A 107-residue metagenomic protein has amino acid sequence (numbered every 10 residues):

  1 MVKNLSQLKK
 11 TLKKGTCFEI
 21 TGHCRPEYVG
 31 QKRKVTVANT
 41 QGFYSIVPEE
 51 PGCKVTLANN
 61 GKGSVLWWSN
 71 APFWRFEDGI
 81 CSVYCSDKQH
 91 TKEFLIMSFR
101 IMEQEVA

Functional and structural regions predicted by a protein language model:
M1-K14: Mixed-charge, Lys/Arg-rich low-complexity intrinsically disordered regions
L12-H23: Tryptophan-anchored aromatic micro-motifs
T16-F18, R33, S98: Generic hydrophobic/packing signal
C24-Q31, T36-L95: Acidic, low-complexity, intrinsically disordered interaction modules
W74, M97-Q104: Structured surface patches comprising rigid loops and adjacent beta-strands/short helices at the edges of well-ordered
